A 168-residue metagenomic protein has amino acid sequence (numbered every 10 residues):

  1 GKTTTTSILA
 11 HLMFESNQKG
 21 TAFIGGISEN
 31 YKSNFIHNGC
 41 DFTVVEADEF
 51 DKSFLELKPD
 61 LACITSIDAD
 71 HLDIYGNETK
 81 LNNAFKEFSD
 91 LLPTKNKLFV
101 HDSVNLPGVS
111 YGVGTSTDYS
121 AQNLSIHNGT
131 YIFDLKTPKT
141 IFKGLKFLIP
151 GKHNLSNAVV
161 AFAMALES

Functional and structural regions predicted by a protein language model:
G1-P107, T137, I141, V159 (+1 more regions): Phosphate-binding loop of NTP-binding sites
A22-G26, H101-N128, K146-K152: Beta-strand->loop->alpha-helix junctions that form or flank phosphate-binding loops in nucleotide-handling enzymes
C40, P59, S116, N128-T130: Sequence-level motif detector for i,i+2 pairs with an aromatic at +2
S125-K143: Acidic-glycine-rich active-site phosphate/pyrophosphate-binding loop
G151-V159: Short, conserved micro-motifs enriched in small and acidic residues
